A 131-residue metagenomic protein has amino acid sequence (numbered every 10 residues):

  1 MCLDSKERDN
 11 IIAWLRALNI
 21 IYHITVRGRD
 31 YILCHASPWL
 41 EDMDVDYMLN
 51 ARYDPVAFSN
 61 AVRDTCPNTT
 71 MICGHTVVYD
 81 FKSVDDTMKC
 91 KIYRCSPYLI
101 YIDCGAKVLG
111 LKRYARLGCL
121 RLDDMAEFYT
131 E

Functional and structural regions predicted by a protein language model:
M1-Y101, G105-R113, A126: Acidic, His/Gly-enriched loop-helix segments that form or flank divalent-metal centers in metallo-dependent hydrolases
R116-E131: Short, basic/aromatic-enriched C-terminal tail that caps enzymatic domains
